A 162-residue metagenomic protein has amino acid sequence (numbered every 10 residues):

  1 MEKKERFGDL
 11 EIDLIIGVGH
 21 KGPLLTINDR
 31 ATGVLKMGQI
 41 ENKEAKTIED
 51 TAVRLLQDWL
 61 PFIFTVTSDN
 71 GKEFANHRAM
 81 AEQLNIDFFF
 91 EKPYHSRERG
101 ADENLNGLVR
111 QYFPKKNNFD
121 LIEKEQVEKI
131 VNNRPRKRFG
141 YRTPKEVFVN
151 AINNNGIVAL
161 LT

Functional and structural regions predicted by a protein language model:
M1-L24: Mobile-element integrase/transposase regions, centering on the N-terminal DNA-binding/Zn-coordinating module
D13, I27, G33, A52 (+4 more regions): Mobile genetic element proteins and their domesticated derivatives, centered on retroelements and DNA transposons
G17-H20, M37-L60: Active-site beta-loop-alpha junctions of metal-dependent nucleic acid enzymes, especially the RNase H-like/DDE
V18, D29-R30: Extended hydrophobic
G33-G38, F90, P114-N117: Short small-residue beta-strand/loop micro-motif enriched in glycine and branched aliphatics
S68-N70, A75-R78, F90-Q111, D120-K129: RNase H-like two-metal-ion nuclease catalytic core shared by retroviral integrases and related mobile-element nucleases
Q83-L84: Short, structured coil segments at secondary-structure junctions
K115-T162: C-terminal domain-tail junction helix/linker
